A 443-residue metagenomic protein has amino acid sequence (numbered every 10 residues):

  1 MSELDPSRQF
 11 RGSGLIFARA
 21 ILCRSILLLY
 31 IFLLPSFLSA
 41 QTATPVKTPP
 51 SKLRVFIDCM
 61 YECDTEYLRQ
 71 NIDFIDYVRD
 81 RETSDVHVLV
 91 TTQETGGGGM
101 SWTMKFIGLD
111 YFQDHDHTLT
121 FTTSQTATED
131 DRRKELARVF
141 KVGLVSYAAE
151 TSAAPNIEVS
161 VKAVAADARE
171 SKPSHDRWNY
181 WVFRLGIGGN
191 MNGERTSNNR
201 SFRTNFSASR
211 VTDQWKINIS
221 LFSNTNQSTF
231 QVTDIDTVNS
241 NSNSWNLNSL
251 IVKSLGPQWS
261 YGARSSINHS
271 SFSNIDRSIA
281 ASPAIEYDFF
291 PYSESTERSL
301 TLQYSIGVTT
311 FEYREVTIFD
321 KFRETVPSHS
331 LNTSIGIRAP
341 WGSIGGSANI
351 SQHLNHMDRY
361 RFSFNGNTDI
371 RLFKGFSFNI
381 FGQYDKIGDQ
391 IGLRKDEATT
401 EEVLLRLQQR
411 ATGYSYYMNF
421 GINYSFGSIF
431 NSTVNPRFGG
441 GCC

Functional and structural regions predicted by a protein language model:
S51-V55, P173-G193, Q214-I219, L300-V308: Transmembrane beta-strand segments of Gram-negative outer membrane beta-barrel proteins
P173-Y180, D213-K216, S254-Q258, S273 (+4 more regions): Short loop/turn motifs that connect adjacent beta-strands in outer-membrane beta-barrel proteins
N179-W181, N198-F202, N241-W245, R277-A281 (+4 more regions): Residues that define the transmembrane beta-barrel architecture of outer-membrane proteins
W181-L185, I217-I219, Y261-S265, A281 (+5 more regions): Transmembrane beta-strands of outer-membrane beta-barrel proteins
L185-G189, T204-R210, S249-K253, P283-F289 (+7 more regions): Residues on the lipid-exposed face of transmembrane beta-strands in outer-membrane beta-barrel proteins
G189-G193, T212-Q214, S223-Q227, S265-S271 (+6 more regions): Transmembrane beta-strands of outer-membrane beta-barrel pores
T196-S201, F230-D236, N274-A281, E312-D320 (+3 more regions): Outer-membrane beta-barrel translocator domains and adjoining extracellular loop/strand segments of Gram-negative
D358-S363, R371-C443: Predominantly the C-terminal beta-signal and adjacent terminal strand-loop region of outer-membrane beta-barrel
